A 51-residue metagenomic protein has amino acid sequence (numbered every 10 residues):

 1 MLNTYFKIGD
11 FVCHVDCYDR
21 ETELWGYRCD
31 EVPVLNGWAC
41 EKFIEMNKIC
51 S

Functional and structural regions predicted by a protein language model:
Y5-S51: Acidic, low-complexity, intrinsically disordered interaction modules
